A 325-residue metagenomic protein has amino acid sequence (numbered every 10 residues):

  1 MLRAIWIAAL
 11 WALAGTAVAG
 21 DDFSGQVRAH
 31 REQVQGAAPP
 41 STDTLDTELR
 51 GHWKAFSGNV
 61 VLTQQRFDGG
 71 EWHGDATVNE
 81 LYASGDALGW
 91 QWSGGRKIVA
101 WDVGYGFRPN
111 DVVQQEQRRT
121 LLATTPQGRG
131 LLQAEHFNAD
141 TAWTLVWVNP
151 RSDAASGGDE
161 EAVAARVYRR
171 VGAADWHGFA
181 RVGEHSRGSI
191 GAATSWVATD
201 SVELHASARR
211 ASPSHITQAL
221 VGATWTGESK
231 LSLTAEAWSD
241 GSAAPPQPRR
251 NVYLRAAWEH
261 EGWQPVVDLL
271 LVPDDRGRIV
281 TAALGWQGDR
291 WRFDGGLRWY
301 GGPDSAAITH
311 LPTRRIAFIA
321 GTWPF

Functional and structural regions predicted by a protein language model:
D21, L49-A55, S84-A87, E135-N138 (+10 more regions): Residue-level signature of outer-membrane beta-barrel architecture
D21-F23, A55-V60, G89-W92, D140-L145 (+5 more regions): Repeated loop/turn-to-beta-strand initiation elements of outer-membrane beta-barrel proteins
G25-R31, V60-Q64, G94-R96, L145-N149 (+7 more regions): Transmembrane beta-barrel strands of outer-membrane/channel proteins
Q26, D46-R50, N79-Y82, L131-Q133 (+9 more regions): Membrane-embedded beta-strand positions in outer-membrane beta-barrel channels/transporters
P39-L45, G74-N79, P126-G130, F137 (+6 more regions): Residues that define the transmembrane beta-barrel architecture of outer-membrane proteins
H52-P150, G302: Outer membrane beta-barrel
V171-A173, S195-V272: Detector for outer-membrane/organellar transmembrane beta-barrel domains, recognizing the amphipathic beta-strand
L254, L284, W291, G295-W299 (+1 more regions): Outer-membrane beta-barrel "beta-signal"
